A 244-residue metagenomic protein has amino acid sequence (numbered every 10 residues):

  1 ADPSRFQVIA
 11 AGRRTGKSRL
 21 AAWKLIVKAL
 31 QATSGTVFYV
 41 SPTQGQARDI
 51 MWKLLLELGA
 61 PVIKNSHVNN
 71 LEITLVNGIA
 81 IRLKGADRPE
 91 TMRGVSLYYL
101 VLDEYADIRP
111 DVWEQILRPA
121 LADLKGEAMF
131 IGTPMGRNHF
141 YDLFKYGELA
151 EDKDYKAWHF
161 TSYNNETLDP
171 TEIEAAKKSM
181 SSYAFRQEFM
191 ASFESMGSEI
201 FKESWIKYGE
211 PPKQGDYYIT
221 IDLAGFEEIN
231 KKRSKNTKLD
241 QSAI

Functional and structural regions predicted by a protein language model:
A1-F6, D222: Pre-P-loop entry segment of helicase/translocase ATPase cores
S4-K24: Walker A/P-loop
G35-A47: Conserved RecA-like ASCE P-loop NTPase motor core of nucleic-acid helicases/translocases
G45-Y98: Inter-Walker segment of RecA-like/P-loop motor cores
A80, L97-Y99, L124-F130: Loop/turn-to-beta-strand initiation segments
D103-Y105, L223: Walker B catalytic acidic pair
D107-K178: ASCE P-loop NTPase helicase motor core
N165-K235: ATPase catalytic-site recognition across NTP-hydrolyzing enzymes
